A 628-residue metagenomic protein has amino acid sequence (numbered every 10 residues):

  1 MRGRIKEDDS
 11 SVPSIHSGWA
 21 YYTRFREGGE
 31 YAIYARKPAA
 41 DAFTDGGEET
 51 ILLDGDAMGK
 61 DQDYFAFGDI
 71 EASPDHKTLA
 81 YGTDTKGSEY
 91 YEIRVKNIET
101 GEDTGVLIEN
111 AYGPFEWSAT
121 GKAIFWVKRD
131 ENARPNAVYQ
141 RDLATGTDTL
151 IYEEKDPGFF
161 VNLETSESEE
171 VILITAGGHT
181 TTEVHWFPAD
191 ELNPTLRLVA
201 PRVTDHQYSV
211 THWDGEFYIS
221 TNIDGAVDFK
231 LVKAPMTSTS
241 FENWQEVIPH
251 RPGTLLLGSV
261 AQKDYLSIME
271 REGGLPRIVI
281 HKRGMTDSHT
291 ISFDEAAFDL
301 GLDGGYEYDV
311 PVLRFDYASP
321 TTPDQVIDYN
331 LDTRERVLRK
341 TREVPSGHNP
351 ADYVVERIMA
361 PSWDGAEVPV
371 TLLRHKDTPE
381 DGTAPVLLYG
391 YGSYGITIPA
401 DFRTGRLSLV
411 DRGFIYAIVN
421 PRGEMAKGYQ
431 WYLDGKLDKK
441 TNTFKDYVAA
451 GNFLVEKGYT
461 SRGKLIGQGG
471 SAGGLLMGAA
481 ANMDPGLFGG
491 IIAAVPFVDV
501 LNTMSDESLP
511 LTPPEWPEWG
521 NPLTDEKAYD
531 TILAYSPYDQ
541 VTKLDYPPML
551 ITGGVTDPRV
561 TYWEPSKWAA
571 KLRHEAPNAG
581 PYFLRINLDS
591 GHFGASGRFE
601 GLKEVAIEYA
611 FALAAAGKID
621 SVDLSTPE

Functional and structural regions predicted by a protein language model:
M1-E71, G82, F159-H212, E246 (+8 more regions): Non-catalytic accessory segments flanking enzyme active sites
A20, H76-A80, A123-I124, I172 (+3 more regions): Hydrophobic beta-strand positions that form the internal "hydrophobic ladder" of WD40/Gbeta-like beta-propeller blades
R36-P38, R94-E99, V138-T145, W186-D190 (+3 more regions): Beta-propeller blade signature
G46-D69, K77-K128, N132-Y139, L150-E154: Asp-box/WD-like beta-propeller blade repeats and closely related beta-sheet repeat scaffolds
L52-S73, Y81-S88, E99-T104, S240 (+6 more regions): Cap/lid segment of the alpha/beta-hydrolase catalytic domain
S73, S118-T120, S166, W213 (+1 more regions): Structural WD40 beta-propeller signal
G113, W117-A189, P194: Solenoidal tandem-repeat scaffolds enriched in leucines and small polar residues
R412, I418-E628: Active-site-proximal cap/loop segments of hydrolase catalytic domains
